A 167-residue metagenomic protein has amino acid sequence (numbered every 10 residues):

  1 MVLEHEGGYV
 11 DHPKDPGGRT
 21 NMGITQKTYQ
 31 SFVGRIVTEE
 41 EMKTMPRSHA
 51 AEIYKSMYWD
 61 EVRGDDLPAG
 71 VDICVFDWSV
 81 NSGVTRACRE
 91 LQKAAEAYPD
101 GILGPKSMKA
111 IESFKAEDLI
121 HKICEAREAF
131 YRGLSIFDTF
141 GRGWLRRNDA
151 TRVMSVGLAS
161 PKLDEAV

Functional and structural regions predicted by a protein language model:
M1-V167: Cell-wall polysaccharide-cleaving catalytic domain and substrate-binding groove, primarily in peptidoglycan/chitin
